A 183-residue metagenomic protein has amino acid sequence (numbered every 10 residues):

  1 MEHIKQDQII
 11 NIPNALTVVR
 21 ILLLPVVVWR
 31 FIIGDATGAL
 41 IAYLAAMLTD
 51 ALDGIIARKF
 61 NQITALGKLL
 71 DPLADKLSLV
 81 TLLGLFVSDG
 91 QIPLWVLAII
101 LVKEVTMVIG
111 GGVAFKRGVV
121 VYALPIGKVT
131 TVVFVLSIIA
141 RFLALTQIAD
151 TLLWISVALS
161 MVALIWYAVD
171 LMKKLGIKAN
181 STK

Functional and structural regions predicted by a protein language model:
M1-K183: Alpha-helical transmembrane bundles and membrane-interface segments of multipass inner-membrane proteins
